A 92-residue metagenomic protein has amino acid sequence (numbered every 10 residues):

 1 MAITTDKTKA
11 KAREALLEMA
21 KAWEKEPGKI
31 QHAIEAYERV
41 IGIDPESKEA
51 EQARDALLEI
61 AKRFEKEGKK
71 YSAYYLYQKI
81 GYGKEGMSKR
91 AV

Functional and structural regions predicted by a protein language model:
A2-K9, V40-Q52, E67, K79-V92: Short solvent-exposed coil/turn linkers within tandem alpha-helical repeat scaffolds
L16, R54-L57: TPR repeat positional signature
W23, I34, S47-E49: A detector of tandem-repeat and repeat-rich interaction/domain scaffolds
W23-E24, D44, A61-F64: Residue at a conserved register position within TPR or TPR-like alpha-solenoid repeats
P27-G28, G68: Residue-level detector of the short coil/turn that links helix A to helix B within each tetratricopeptide repeat
